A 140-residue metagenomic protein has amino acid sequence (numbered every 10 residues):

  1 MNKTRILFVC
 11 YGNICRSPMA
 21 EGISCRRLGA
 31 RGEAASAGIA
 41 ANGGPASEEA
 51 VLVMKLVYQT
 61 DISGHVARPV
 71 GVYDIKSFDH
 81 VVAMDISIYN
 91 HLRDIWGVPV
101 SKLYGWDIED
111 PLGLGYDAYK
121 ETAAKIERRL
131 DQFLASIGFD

Functional and structural regions predicted by a protein language model:
M1-D140: Short polar/charged helix/loop
